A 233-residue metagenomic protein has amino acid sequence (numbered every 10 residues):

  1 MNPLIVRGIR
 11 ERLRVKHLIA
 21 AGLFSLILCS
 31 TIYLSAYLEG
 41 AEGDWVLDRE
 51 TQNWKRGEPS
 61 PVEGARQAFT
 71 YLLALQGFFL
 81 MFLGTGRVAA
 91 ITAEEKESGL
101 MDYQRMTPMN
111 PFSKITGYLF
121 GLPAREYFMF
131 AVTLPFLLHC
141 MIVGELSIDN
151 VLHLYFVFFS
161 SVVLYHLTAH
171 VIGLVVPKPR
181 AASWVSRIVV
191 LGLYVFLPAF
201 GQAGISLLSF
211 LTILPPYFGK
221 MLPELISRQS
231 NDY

Functional and structural regions predicted by a protein language model:
M1-A68, N150, F156, S160-Y233: Transmembrane alpha-helical segments and their membrane-interface loop/helix boundaries that make up the transmembrane
E63-L75, I115, L119, P123 (+2 more regions): Hydrophobic, aromatic-rich alpha-helical transmembrane segments and their membrane-interface anchor motifs
A68-E94, S98-L100, P111: Long, hydrophobic alpha-helical segments
Q76-L83, A131, F159, V163 (+1 more regions): Residue-level signal for the membrane-embedded core of alpha-helical transmembrane segments, especially mid-helix
G77, P111, I115-E145: Hydrophobic alpha-helical transmembrane segments that constitute the membrane-spanning cores of multi-pass membrane
A89-A93, L137-M141, A169-G173, P177: Membrane-water interface at transmembrane helix exits
I91, E126, F158-V162: Residue-level hotspots within the lipid-embedded alpha helices of multi-pass solute transporters
